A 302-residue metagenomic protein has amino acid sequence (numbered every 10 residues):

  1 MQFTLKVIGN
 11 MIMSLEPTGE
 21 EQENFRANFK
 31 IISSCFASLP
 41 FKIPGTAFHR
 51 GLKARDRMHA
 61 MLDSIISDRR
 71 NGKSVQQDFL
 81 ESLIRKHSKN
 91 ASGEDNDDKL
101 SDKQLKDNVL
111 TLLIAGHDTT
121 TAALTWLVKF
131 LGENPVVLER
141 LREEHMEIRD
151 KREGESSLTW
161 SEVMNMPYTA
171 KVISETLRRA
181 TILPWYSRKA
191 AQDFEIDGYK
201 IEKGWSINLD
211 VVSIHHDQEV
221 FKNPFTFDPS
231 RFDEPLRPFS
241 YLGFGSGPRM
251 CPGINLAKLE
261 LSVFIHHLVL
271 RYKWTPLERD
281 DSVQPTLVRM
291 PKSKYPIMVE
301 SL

Functional and structural regions predicted by a protein language model:
M1-A122, R140, W160: Cytochrome P450 heme-thiolate monooxygenase catalytic core
F25-N28, I32, M146-I148, Q192 (+2 more regions): Cytochrome P450 proximal C-terminal region
R50, R70-S74, T159-P167, R249-N255 (+1 more regions): Conserved, non-catalytic sequence blocks in retroelement Pol enzymes and Pol-derived host proteins
A60, S64, E155-D197, Q218: Conserved cytochrome P450 K-helix E-x-x-R motif and the immediately C-terminal K′/meander segment
I65, R69-R70, L131-E153: Juxtamembrane membrane-interface segments of multi-pass membrane proteins
T119-L138, R142-E144, I254-R271: Cytochrome P450 catalytic-core helices
V163, L209-P235: Conserved cytochrome P450 K-helix/beta-meander segment immediately N-terminal to the heme-binding cysteine loop
